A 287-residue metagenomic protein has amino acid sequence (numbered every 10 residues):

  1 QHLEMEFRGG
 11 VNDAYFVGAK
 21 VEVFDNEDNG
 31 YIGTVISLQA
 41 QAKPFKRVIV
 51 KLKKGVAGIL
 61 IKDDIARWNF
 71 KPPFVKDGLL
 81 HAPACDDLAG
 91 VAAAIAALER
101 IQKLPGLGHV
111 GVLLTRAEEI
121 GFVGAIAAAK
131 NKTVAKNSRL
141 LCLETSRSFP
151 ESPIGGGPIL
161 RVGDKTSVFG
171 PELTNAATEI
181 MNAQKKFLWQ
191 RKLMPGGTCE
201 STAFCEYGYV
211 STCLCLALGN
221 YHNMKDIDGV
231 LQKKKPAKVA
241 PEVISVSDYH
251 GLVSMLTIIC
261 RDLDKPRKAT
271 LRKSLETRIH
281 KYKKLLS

Functional and structural regions predicted by a protein language model:
Q1-S287: N-terminal hydrophobic/helix-forming segments and targeting peptides
